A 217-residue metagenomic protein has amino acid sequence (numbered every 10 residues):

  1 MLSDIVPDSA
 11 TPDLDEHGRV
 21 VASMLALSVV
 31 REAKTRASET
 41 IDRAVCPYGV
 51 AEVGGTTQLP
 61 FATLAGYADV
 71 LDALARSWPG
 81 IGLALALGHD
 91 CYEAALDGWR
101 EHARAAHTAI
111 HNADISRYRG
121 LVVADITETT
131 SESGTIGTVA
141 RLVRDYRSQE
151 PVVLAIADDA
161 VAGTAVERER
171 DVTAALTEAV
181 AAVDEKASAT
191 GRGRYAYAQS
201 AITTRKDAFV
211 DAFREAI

Functional and structural regions predicted by a protein language model:
L2-I217: Gly/His-enriched, cation/cofactor- and phosphate-binding structural elements
